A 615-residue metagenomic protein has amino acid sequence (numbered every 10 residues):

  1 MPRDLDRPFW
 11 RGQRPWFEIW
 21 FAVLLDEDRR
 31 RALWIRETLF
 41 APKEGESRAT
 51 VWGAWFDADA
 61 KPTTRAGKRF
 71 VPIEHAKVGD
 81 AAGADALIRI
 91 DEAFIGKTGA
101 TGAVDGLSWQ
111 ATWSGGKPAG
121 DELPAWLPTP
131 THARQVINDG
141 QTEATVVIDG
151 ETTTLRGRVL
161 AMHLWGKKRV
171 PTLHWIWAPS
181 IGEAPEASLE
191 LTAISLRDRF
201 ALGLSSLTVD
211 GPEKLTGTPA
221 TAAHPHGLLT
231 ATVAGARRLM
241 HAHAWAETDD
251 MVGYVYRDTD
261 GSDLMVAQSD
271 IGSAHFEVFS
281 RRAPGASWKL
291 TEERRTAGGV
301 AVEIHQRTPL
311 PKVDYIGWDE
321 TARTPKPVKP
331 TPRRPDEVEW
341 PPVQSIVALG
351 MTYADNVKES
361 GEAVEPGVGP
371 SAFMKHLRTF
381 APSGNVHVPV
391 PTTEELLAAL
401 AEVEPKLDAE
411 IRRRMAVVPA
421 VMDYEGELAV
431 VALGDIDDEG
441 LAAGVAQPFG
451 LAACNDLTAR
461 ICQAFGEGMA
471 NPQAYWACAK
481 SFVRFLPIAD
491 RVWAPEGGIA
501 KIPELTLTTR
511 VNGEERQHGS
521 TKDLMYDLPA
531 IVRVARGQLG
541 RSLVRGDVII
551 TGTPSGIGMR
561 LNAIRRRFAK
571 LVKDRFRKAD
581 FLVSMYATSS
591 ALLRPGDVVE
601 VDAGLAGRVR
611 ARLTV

Functional and structural regions predicted by a protein language model:
M1-G53, P311-P366, P370-V386, A398 (+4 more regions): Generic N-terminal segment detector
M1-R323: Structured soluble/peripheral alpha/beta segments that form catalytic or ligand/cofactor-binding pockets
D149, V511-G513, D602-G604: Short strand-turn-strand beta-turns centered on an Asx-Gly dipeptide
T154-V159, A372, D547-I550: Beta-strand segments within the central parallel beta-sheet cores of soluble alpha/beta enzyme folds
A246-F279, D527-R545, I550-R594: A conserved acidic, glycine/proline-rich C-terminal tail/linker
T324-H518, Y526-A530, R541-V544, A563: Active-site microenvironments in enzyme catalytic cores
V388-D408, V483-P487, S555-V615: Charged, cofactor-coupling segments
